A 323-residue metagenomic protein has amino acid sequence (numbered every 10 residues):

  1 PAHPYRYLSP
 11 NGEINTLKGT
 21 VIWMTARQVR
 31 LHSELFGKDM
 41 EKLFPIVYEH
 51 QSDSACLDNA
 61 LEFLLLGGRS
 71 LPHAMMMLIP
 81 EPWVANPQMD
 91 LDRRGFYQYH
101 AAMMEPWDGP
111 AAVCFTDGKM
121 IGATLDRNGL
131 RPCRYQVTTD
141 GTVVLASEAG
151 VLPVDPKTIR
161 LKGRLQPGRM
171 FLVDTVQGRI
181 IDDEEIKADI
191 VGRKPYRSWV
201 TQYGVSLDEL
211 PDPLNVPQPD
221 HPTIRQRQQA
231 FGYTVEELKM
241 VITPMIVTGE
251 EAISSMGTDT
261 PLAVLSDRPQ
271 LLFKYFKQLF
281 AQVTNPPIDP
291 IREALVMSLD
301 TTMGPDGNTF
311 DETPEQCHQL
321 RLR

Functional and structural regions predicted by a protein language model:
P1-R321: Conserved short alpha-helical segments that host acidic/polar catalytic motifs at enzyme active sites
